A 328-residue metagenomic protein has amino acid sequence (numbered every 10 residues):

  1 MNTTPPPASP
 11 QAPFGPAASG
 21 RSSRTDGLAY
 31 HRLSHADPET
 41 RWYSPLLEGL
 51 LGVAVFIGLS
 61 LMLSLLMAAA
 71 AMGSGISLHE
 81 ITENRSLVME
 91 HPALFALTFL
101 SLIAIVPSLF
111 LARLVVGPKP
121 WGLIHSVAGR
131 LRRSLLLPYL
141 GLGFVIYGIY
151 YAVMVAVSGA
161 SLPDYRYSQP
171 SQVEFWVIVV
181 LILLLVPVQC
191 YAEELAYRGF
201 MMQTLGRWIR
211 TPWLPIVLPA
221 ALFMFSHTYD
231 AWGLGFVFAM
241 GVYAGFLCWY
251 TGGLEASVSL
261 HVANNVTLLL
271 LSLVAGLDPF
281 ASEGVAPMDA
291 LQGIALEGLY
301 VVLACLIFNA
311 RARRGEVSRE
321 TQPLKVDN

Functional and structural regions predicted by a protein language model:
M1-W121, S282-N328: N-terminal, membrane-interfacial amphipathic/helix-forming hydrophobic leader that caps and precedes the first
D37-P45, T82, S86-L94, V127 (+8 more regions): Membrane-helix interfacial "entry" motifs
S44-V55, R130-I146, R198, M202 (+3 more regions): Alpha-helical transmembrane segments of multi-pass membrane proteins
V55, L59, L137, G141-I149 (+3 more regions): Hydrophobic alpha-helical transmembrane segments of multipass membrane transporters and ion channels, focusing on
M62, S108, P120, I149 (+2 more regions): Hydrophobic/aromatic residues in alpha-helical transmembrane segments
M67, A71-G75, G117, M154-L162 (+4 more regions): Short helix-capping/hinge motifs at transmembrane helix termini and TM-loop junctions
R85-E90, L97-T98, W121-A192, M202-R207: Juxtamembrane helix-loop-helix connectors linking adjacent transmembrane helices in multi-pass membrane enzymes
F175-D327: Transmembrane helix-loop-helix hairpins at the membrane interface of multi-pass integral membrane proteins
